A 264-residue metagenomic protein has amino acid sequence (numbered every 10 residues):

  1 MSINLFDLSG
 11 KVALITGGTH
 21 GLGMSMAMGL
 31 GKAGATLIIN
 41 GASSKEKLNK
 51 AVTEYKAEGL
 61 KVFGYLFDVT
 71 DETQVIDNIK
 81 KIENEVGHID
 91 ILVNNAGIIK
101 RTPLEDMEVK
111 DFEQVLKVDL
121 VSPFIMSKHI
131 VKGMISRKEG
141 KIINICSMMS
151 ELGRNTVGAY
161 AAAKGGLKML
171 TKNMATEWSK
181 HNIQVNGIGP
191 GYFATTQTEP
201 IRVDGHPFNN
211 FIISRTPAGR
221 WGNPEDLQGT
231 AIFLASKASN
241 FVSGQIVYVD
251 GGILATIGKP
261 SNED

Functional and structural regions predicted by a protein language model:
S2-N4, L152, I232, S243-D264: Short C-terminal tail/terminal secondary-structure segment of NAD(P)H-dependent dehydrogenase/reductase domains
V12, T19-H20: Conserved glycine-rich cofactor-binding loop
P103-L104, D111-L116, I212: Substrate-binding pocket helix/loop in short-chain dehydrogenase/reductase
F124, V131, E139, R220-V249 (+1 more regions): C-terminal substrate-recognition "lid" of short-chain dehydrogenase/reductases
S127, A163, T171: Active-site helix of classical SDR
K132, T176-K180, N240: Alpha-helical segment proximal to the catalytic Tyr-Lys
S147: Residue(s) in the substrate-gating loop at a strand-loop-helix junction that position the organic substrate next
